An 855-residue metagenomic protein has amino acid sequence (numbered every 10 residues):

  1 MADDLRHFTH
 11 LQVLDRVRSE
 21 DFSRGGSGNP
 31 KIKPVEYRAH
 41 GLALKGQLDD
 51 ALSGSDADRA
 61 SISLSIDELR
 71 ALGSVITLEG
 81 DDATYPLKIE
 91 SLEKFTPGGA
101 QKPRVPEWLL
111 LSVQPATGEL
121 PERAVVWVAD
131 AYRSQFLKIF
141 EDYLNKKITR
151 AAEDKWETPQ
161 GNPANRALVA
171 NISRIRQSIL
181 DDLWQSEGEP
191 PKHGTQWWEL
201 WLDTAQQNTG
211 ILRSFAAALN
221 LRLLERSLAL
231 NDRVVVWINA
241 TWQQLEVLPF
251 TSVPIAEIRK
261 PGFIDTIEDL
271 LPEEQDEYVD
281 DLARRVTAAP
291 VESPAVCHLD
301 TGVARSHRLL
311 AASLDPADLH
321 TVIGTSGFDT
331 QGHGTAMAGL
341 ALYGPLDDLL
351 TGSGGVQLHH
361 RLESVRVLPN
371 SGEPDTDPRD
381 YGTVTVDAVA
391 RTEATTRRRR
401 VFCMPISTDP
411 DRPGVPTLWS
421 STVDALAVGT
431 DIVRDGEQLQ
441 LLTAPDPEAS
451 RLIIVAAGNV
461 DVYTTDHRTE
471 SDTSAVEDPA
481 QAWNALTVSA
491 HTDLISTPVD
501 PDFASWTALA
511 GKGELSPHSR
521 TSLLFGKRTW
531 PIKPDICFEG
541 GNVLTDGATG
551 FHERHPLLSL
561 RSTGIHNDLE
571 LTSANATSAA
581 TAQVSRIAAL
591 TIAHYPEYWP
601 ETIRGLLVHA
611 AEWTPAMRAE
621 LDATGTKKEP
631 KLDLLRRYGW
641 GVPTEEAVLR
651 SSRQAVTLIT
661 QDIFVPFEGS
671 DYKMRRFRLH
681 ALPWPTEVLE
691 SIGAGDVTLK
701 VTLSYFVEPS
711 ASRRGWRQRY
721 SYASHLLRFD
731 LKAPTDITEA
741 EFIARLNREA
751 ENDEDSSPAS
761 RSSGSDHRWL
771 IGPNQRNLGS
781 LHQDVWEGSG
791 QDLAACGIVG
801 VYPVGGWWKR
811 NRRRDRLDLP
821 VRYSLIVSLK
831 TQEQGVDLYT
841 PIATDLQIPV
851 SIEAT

Functional and structural regions predicted by a protein language model:
A2-A51, D58-I62, I76, E90-Q196 (+2 more regions): Autoinhibitory propeptides
A60-E90, V126-W127, T195-T204, V697-F706 (+1 more regions): Short, hydrophobic/proline-enriched secondary-structure or compact coil segments at domain edges
Q207, I211-S214, L368-A482, I495 (+2 more regions): Substrate-binding/access-modulating region of protease and related hydrolase catalytic domains
R285-D318, G324-D380, R397-F402, D411-G414 (+6 more regions): Subtilisin-like serine protease catalytic core
A295, L299-H320, H491-L509, G513-T581: Catalytic-core environment of secreted peptidases
A580-H594: Short, small-residue alpha-helix embedded
K628-R728: Secreted peptidase-domain scaffold signal
D696-T855: Long mid-to-C-terminal assembly/interaction modules of large eukaryotic proteins
